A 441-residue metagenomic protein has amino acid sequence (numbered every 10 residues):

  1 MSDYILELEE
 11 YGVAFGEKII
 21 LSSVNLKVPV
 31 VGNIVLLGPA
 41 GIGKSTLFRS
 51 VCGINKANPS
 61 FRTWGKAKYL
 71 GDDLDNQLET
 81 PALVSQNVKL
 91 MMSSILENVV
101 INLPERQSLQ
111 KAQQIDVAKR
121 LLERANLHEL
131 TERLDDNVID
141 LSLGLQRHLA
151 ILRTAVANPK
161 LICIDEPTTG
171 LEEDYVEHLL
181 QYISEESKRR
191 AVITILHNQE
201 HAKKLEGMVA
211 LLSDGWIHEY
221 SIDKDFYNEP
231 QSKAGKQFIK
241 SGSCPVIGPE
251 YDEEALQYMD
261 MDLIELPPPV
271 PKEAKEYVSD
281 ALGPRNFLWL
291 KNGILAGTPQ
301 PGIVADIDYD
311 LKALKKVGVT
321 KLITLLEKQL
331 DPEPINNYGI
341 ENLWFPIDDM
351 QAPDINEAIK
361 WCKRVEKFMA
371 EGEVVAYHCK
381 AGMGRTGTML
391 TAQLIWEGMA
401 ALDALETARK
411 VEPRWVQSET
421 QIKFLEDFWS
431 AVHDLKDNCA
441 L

Functional and structural regions predicted by a protein language model:
G53-A57, E97-Q114, R124-N126, G398: ABC-type ATPase nucleotide-binding domains, specifically the catalytic core motifs of the NBD
Q113-E132, D140: Conserved ABC ATPase "signature" region
V156-K160: A short, proline-enriched helix->beta-strand linker immediately N-terminal to the Walker B motif in ABC-type P-loop
Y182-T194: Conserved catalytic loops of ABC-family nucleotide-binding domains
A202-K204: A short, surface-exposed alpha-helical micro-motif characterized by mixed small hydrophobic and charged/polar residues
W216-I239: Conserved beta-strand-loop-alpha-helix hinge in the C-terminal portion of ABC ATPase nucleotide-binding domains
E253-V375, L390-L441: Cys-dependent protein tyrosine phosphatase-like superfamily
